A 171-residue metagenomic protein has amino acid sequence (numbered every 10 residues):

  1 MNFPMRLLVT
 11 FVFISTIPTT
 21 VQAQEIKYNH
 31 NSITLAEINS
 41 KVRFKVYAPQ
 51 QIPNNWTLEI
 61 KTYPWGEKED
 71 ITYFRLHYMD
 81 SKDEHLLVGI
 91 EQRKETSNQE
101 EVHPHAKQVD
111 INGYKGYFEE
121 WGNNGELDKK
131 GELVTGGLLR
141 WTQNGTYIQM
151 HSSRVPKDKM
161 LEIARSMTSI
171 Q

Functional and structural regions predicted by a protein language model:
M1-Q24: Sec-dependent N-terminal signal peptides of Gram-positive bacterial secreted proteins and lipoproteins
S15-T19, W56, G145: Intrinsically disordered/low-complexity terminal segments and short unstructured peptides
Q24-T142: Short, solvent-exposed recognition patches
N144-Q171: Surface-exposed amphipathic alpha-helical segments
